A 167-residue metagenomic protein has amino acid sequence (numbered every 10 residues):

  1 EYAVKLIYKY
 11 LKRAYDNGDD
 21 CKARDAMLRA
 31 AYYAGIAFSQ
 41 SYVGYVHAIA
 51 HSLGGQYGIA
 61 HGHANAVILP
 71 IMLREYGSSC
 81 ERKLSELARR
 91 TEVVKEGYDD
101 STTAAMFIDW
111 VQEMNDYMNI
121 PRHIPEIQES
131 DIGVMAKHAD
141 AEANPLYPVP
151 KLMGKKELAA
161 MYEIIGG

Functional and structural regions predicted by a protein language model:
E1-E113: Active-site segments that bind and position negatively charged phosphate/pyrophosphate groups
L84, V94-G167: C-terminal charged capping/lid subdomain of soluble metabolic enzymes
